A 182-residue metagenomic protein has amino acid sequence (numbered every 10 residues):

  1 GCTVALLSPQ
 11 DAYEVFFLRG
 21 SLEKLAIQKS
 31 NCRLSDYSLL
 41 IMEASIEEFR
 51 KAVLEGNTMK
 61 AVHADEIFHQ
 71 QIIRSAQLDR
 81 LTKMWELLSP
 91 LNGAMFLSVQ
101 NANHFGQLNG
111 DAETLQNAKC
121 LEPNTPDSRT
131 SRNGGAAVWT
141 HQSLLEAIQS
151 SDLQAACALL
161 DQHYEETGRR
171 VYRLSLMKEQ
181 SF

Functional and structural regions predicted by a protein language model:
G1-L6: Minor-groove-contacting beta-hairpin "wing" of winged helix-turn-helix DNA-binding domains
S8-Y13, L18-R33, E66-D127: Hydrophobic, amphipathic alpha-helical faces that serve as interaction scaffolds
P9-F16, S35-L39, T58, T82 (+3 more regions): Amphipathic, non-membrane alpha-helical segments in soluble helical-bundle scaffolds
V15, M42, A61, D65 (+5 more regions): Hydrophobic packing residues in well-ordered alpha-helices of helical domains and bundles
E23-L54: Amphipathic alpha-helical dimerization/coiled-coil segments that flank or bridge DNA-binding/regulatory modules
S30, L34, V53-N57, A76-R80 (+2 more regions): Short coil/turn residues that cap or connect secondary-structure elements
E43-I46, R50, E55, L97-F182: C-terminal all-alpha effector/ligand-binding and dimerization domain of prokaryotic HTH-type transcriptional repressors
